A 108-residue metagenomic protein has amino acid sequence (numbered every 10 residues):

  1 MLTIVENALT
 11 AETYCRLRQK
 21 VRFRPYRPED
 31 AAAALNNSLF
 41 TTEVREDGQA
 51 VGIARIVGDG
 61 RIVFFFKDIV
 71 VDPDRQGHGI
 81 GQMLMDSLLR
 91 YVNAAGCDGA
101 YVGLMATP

Functional and structural regions predicted by a protein language model:
M1-P28: Short amphipathic alpha-helix that is part of the acyltransferase structural core
A33-E43, D98: A short helix-loop-beta-strand connector motif used in the catalytic cores of GNAT acetyltransferases and, in some
L39-A54: Conserved beta-hairpin
I56, I69-V71: Hydrophobic adenine-recognition pocket in adenosine-nucleotide-binding enzymes
G58-F66, Q76, D98-G99: A conserved beta-turn-beta hairpin within the catalytic core of GNAT-like acetyltransferases that forms part
R75, G79-S87: Conserved acetyl-CoA pyrophosphate-binding loop and the N-cap/start of the following alpha-helix in GNAT-like
V92-T107: Conserved GNAT acetyl-CoA-binding A-motif
